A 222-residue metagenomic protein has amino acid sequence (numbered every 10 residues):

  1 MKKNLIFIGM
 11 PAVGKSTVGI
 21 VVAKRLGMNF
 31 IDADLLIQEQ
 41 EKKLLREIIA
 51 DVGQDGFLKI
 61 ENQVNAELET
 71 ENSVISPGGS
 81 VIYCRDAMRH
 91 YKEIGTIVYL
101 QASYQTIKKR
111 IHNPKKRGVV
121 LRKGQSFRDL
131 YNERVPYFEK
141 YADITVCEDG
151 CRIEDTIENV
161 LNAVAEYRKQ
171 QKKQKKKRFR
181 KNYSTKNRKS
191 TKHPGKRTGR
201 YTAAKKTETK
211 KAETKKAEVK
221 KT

Functional and structural regions predicted by a protein language model:
F7: Hydrophobic anchor at the beta1->P-loop junction of P-loop NTPases
M10: P-loop (Walker A) phosphate-binding loop of NTP-binding proteins
S16: Walker A/P-loop
V21, R25, V135-K211, K215-T222: NTP-dependent small-molecule kinase module
K24-L35, K43: Post-Walker A helix-loop "phosphate-sensing" segment adjacent to the P-loop in P-loop NTPases
L35-V81, R85-R89: ATP-dependent small-molecule kinase phosphotransfer cores that center on conserved nucleotide phosphate-binding segments
G79-I82, S103-Q105, C151: Short glycine-rich anion-binding loops that position phosphate/pyrophosphate groups of nucleotides and phosphorylated
E93-P136: A glycine- and Lys/Arg-enriched "phosphate-lid" helix/loop adjacent to the NTP-binding pocket of small-molecule kinases
